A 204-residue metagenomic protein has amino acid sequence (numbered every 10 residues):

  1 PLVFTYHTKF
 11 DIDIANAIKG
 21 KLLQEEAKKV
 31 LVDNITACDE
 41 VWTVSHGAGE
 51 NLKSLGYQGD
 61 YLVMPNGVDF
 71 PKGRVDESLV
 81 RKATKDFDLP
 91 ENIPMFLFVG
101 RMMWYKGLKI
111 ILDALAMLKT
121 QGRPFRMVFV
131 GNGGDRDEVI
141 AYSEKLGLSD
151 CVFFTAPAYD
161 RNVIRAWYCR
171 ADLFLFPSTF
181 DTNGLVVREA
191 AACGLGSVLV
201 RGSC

Functional and structural regions predicted by a protein language model:
I12-D33, A48: Nucleotide-sugar donor phosphate/pyrophosphate-binding loop at the beta->alpha transition of glycosyltransferases
I35, P157, R165-A171: Short alpha-helical donor nucleotide-sugar binding micro-motif in glycosyltransferases
W42, L89-K106, L112-L115: Conserved donor-binding/catalytic core segment of Leloir-type glycosyltransferases
G47, G67: Carbohydrate-associated surface elements
R74-L89: A short helix/loop element that forms part of the nucleotide-sugar donor recognition site in Leloir-type
V128, D137-A158: Nucleotide-activated donor-binding/catalytic signature segment of Leloir-type glycosyltransferases, i.e., the conserved
T179: Aromatic "clamp/platform" in nucleotide-sugar-dependent glycosyltransferases that forms part of the donor/acceptor
G196-V200: Short hydrophobic beta-strand element within catalytic cores of glycosyltransferases and related nucleotide-activated
